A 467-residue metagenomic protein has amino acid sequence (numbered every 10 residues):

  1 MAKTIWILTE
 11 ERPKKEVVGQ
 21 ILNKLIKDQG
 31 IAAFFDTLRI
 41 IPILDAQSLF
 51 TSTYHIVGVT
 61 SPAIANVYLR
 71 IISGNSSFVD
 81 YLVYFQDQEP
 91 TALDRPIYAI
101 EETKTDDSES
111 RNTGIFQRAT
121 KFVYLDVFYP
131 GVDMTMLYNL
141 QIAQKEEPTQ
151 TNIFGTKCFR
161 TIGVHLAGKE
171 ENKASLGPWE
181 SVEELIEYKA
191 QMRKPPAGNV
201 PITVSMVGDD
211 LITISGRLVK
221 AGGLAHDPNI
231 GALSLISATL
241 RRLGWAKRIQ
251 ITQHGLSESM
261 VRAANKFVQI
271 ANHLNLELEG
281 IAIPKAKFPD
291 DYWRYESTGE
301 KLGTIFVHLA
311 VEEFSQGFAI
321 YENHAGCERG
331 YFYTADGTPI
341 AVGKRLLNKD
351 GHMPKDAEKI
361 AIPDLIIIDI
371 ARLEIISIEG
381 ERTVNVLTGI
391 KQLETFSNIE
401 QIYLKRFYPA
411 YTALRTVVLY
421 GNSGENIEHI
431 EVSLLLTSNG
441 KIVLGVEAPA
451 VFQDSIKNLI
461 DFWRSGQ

Functional and structural regions predicted by a protein language model:
T4-G19, E258-G343: Nuclease catalytic cores
W6-I7, K24-A63, V164-T203: Low-complexity, serine/threonine/proline-enriched polar segments
P13-K27, Y84, T135-M136: Anionic, Ser/Thr-rich low-complexity intrinsically disordered regions
K15-K24, N112-K121, K145-K169, T203-R217 (+6 more regions): Well-ordered, non-membrane alpha-helical segments in soluble/globular domains
T37-D94, A319-L373: Active-site metal-binding core of divalent-cation-utilizing nuclease and nuclease-like domains
T105-T151, E358-I366, I370-K441: Catalytic cores of nucleic-acid endonucleases
M136-I251, Y408-Q467: Domain-level recognition of nuclease-like catalytic cores that cleave nucleotide substrates
G231-T239, L243-S259, V342, K349-H352 (+2 more regions): Intrinsically disordered, Ser/Thr/Pro-rich regulatory regions of eukaryotic transcription factors and other regulatory
